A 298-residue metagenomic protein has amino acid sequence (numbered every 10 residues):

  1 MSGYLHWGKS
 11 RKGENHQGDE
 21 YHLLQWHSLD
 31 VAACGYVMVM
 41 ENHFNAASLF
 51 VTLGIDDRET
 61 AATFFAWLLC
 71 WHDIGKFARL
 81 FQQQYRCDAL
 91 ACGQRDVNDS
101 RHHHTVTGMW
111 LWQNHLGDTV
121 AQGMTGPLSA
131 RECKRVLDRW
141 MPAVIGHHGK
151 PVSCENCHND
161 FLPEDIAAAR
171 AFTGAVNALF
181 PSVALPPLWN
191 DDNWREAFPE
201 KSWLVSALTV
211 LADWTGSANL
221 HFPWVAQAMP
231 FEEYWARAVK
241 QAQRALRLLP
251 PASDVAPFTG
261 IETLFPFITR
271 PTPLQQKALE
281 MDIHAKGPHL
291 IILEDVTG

Functional and structural regions predicted by a protein language model:
M1-V255: Accessory nucleic-acid engagement/destabilization modules that flank
L24-S28, P266-G287: N-terminal pre-P-loop "Q-motif" helix
E155, I268-T272, D295: Glycine-rich, histidine-containing beta strand-loop boundary motifs that form or position
R237, Q241, A245, L264-F267 (+1 more regions): Residues that form generic nucleotide/phosphate-binding pockets
A256-T263: Gly-rich Lys/Arg/Thr-decorated short loops/hinges at beta-loop-alpha junctions or inter-strand turns that position
A285-G298: Walker A/P-loop
